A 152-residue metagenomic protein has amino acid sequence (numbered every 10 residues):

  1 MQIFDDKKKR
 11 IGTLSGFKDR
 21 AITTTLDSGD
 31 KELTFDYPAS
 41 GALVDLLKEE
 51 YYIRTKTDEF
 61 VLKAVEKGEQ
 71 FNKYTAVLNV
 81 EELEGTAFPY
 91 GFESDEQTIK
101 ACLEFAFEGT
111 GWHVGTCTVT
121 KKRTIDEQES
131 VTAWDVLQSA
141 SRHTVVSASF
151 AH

Functional and structural regions predicted by a protein language model:
M1-D45, V77-E81: Juxtamembrane "anchor/assembly" segments of surface/extracellular structural proteins
Q2, T23-T25, E32-D36, Y52 (+4 more regions): Ser/Thr- (and often Asn-) enriched beta-sheet segments in non-cytosolic proteins
F17-K18, F60, W112: Short glycine-aromatic motifs
R20-T24, L62, V136, H152: Intrinsically disordered, low-complexity boundary segments flanking structured domains
D27-G29, G68, V131: Solvent-exposed loop and beta-edge segments used for protein-protein assembly and interaction
A42-R54: Short coil-to-beta transition motif at edge beta-strands of beta-rich domains
Y51-V77, S149-A151: Short beta-strand and beta-hairpin "edge-sheet" elements
F71, V77-H152: Charged- and aromatic-enriched interaction segments used to assemble and dock large macromolecular complexes
